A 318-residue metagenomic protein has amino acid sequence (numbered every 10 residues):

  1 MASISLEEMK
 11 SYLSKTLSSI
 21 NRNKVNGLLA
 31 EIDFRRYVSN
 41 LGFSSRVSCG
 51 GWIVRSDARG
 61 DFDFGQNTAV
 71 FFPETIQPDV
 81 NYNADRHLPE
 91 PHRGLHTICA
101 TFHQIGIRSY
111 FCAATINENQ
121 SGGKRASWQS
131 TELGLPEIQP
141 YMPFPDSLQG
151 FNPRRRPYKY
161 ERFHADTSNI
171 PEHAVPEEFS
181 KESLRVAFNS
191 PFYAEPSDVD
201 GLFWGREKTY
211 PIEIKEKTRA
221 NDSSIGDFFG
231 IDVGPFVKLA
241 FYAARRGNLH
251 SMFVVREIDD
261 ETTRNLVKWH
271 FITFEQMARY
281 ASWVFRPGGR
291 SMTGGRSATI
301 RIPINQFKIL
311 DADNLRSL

Functional and structural regions predicted by a protein language model:
M1, M9, R154-T167, E195 (+7 more regions): Long, compositionally biased, intrinsically disordered segments
M1-D57, T101-I107, T115-E195, D313-L318: Acidic-basic catalytic patches of nuclease active cores, encompassing PD-(D/E)XK and other metal-cofactor nuclease
A30-S39, F43, V47-P89, I98 (+1 more regions): Conserved catalytic cores of phosphodiester-cleaving nucleases, focusing on short active-site segments
H87-H103, G234-K238: Basic, amphipathic alpha-helical patches used to engage nucleic acids or provide basic targeting signals, exemplified
G94-Y110, G288-T299: Helix-rich interaction surfaces within compact, conserved domain-sized segments that mediate assembly or partner
T97-Q129, A240-E275: Nucleic-acid nuclease catalytic cores
E172-V186, P191-Y193, N221, I225-F271: Acidic, metal/cofactor-coordinating or nucleic-acid-engaging core segments within structured domains
F241-R245, V255-L318: Alpha-helical oligomerization segments
